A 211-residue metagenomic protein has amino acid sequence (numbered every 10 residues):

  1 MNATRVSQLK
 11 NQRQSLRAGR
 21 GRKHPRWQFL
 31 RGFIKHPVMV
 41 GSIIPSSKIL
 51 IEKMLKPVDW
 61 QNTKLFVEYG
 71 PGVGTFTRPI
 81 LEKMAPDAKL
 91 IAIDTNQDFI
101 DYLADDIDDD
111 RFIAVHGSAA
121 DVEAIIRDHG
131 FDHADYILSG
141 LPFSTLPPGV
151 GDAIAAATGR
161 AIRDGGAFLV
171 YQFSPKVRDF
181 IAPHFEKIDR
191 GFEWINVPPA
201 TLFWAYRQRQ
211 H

Functional and structural regions predicted by a protein language model:
Q28-Q61: Class I SAM-dependent methyltransferase Rossmann-like catalytic core, especially the SAM/SAH-binding loop
T63-G72: Conserved class I S-adenosyl-L-methionine
V73-A85: Conserved SAM-binding loop of SAM-dependent methyltransferases across substrates and taxa, primarily the Class I
K89-D94: Conserved SAM-binding motif I beta-strand of class I
I100-D128: S-adenosyl-L-methionine
D152-D164: A short glycine-rich, Lys/Arg-flanked "PGG" loop and its adjoining helix->strand segment in the class I
D164-Q172: Conserved beta-strand signature within the Rossmann-like core of class I S-adenosyl-L-methionine
E193-H211: Core SAM-dependent methyltransferase catalytic element
